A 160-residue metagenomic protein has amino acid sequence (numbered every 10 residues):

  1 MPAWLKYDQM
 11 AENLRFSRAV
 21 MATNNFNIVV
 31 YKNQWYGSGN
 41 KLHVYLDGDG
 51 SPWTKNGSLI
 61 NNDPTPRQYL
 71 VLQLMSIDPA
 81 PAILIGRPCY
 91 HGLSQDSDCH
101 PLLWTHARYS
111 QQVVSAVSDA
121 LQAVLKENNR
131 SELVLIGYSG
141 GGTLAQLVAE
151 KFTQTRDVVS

Functional and structural regions predicted by a protein language model:
M1-A19: An N-terminal hydrophobic leader/cap segment in hydrolases
T23-Q34: A short loop-to-beta-strand scaffold at the N-terminal edge of the catalytic core in hydrolase folds
Q34-L93: Short, surface-exposed "cap/lid" segments of acyl-processing enzymes
N40-V44, E132-V134, D157: Structural motif
D98-E127: Alpha/beta-hydrolase active-site loop
I136-G141, A145: Gly/Ala-rich beta-loop-alpha elbow adjacent to hydrolase catalytic centers
L147-K151: Active-site signature of alpha/beta-hydrolase-fold catalytic machinery across serine- and Asp/Cys-nucleophile hydrolases
Q154-S160: A conserved short beta-strand
